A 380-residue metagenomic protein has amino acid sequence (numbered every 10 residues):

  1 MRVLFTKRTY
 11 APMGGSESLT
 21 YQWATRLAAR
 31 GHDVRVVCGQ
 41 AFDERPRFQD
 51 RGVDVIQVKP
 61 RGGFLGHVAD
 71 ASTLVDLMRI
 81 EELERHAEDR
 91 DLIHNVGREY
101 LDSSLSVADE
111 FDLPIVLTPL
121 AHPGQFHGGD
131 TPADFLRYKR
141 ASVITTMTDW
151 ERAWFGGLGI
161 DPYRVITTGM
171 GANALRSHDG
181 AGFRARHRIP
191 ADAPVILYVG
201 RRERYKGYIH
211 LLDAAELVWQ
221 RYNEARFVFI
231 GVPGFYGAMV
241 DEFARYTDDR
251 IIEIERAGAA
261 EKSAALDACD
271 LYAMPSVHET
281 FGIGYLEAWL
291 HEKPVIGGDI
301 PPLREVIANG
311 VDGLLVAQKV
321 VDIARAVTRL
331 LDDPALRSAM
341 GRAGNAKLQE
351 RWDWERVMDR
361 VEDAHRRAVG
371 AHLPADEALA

Functional and structural regions predicted by a protein language model:
L4, T145, P190-K206, L212-E216 (+1 more regions): Conserved donor-binding/catalytic core segment of Leloir-type glycosyltransferases
F42, V199, R226-M239, E255: Glycosyltransferase donor-sugar binding loop
D76, N95-L101, P119: Short His-centered aromatic/hydrophobic patch
S177-I189: A short helix/loop element that forms part of the nucleotide-sugar donor recognition site in Leloir-type
M239-A257: Nucleotide-activated donor-binding/catalytic signature segment of Leloir-type glycosyltransferases, i.e., the conserved
V277: Aromatic "clamp/platform" in nucleotide-sugar-dependent glycosyltransferases that forms part of the donor/acceptor
P294-G297: Short hydrophobic beta-strand element within catalytic cores of glycosyltransferases and related nucleotide-activated
N309-G310, L314-V320, R329-P334: Conserved acidic donor-binding segment of nucleotide-sugar-dependent glycosyltransferases
